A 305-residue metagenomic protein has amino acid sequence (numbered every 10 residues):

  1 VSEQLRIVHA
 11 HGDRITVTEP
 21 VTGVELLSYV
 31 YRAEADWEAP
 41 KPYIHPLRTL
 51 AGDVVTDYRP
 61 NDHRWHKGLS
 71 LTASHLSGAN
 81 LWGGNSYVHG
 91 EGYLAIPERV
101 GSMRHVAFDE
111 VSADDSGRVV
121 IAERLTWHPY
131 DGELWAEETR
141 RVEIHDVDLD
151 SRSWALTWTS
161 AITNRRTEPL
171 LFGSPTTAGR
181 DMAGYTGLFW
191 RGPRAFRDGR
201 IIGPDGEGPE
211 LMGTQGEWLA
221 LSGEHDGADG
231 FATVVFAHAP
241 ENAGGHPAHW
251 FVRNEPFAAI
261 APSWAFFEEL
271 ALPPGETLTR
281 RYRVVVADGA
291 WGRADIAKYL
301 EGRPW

Functional and structural regions predicted by a protein language model:
V1-S70, L149, G173, A297: Beta-strand-rich N-terminal accessory domains
Q4, S70-R152: Extended, loop-rich substrate-binding clefts of extracytoplasmic carbohydrate-active enzymes
Y29-R48, L149-R200: Acidic (Asp/Glu-rich), glycine- and aromatic
W37-G90, I202-Q215, L219-L221: Extracellular/lumen-exposed scaffold segments
I121-E123, E138-R140, L156-W158, L188 (+1 more regions): Hydrophobic residues positioned within well-ordered beta-strands of beta-sheet architectures
P169-A243: Active-site/ligand-binding surface loops and adjacent short beta/alpha elements that line catalytic pockets across
V234-W305: Beta-strand-rich recognition/accessory modules
